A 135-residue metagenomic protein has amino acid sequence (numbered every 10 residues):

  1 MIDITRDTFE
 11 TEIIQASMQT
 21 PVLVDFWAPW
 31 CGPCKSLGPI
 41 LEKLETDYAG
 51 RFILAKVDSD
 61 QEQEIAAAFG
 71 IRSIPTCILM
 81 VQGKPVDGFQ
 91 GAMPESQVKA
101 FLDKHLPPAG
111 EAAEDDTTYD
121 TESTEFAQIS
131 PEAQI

Functional and structural regions predicted by a protein language model:
M1-Q19: N-terminal leader/targeting and pre-domain segments
I2-R6, V22, F26, L37-E64 (+2 more regions): Thiol-based oxidoreductase modules, predominantly thioredoxin-like and allied folds used for disulfide exchange
A16, T20, D47, R51 (+1 more regions): Conserved, well-folded catalytic cores of nucleic-acid-processing and energy-transducing macromolecular machines
A28-C34: Hydrophobic heptad-repeat coiled-coil signature
R72-E114: Non-catalytic, surface beta->alpha helical segment in thiol-disulfide oxidoreductase systems
A100-I135: Non-globular targeting/processing and membrane-anchoring segments
